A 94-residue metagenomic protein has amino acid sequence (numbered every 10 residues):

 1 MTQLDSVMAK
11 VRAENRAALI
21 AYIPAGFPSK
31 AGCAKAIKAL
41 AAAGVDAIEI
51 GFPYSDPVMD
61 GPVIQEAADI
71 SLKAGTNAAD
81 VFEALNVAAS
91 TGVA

Functional and structural regions predicted by a protein language model:
M1-I20, L85, A89: N-terminal amphipathic alpha-helix/helix-capping segment at the start of soluble metabolic enzymes
T2-V7, I48-F52, D56, V93: Glycine-rich, aromatic-flanked loop segments that form ligand/cofactor-binding clefts across common enzyme folds
R16, A42-V45: A structural motif
A21, L40, I48-G51: Conserved, mostly hydrophobic/aromatic
I23-A25: Short glycine-centered, acidic/aromatic-flanked micro-motifs in structured strand/loop junctions that mark active-site
F27-K30, V45-N77: Glycine-rich, proline-tolerant flexible connector loops at the mouths of alpha/beta enzymes
K30-A39: Short, acidic/polar
A74-A94: Metal-dependent phosphodiesterase/phospholipase catalytic core, i.e., the His/Asp/Glu-rich active-site region
